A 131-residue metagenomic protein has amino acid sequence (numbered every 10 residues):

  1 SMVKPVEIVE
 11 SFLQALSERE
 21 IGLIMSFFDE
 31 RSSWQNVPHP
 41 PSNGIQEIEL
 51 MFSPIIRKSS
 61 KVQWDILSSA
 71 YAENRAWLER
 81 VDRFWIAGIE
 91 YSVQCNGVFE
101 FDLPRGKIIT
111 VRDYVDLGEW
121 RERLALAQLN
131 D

Functional and structural regions predicted by a protein language model:
S1-E30, A127-D131: Short, low-complexity N-terminal intrinsically disordered segments enriched in polar/charged residues
K4, E20, N43-G44, D116: Helix N-cap and loop-to-helix transition residues
K4, S53-D131: A beta-strand edge to alpha-helix "cap/lid" segment located at domain peripheries
I8-E18, S42, S59-Q63, D82-W85: Phosphate-binding glycine-rich loops and adjacent basic patches that engage nucleotide phosphates, nucleic-acid
V9-F12, I24-M25, S32, G44 (+6 more regions): Hydrophobic pocket/interface hotspot
I21-R75: A solvent-exposed, acidic/Ser-Thr-rich amphipathic alpha-helical stretch
